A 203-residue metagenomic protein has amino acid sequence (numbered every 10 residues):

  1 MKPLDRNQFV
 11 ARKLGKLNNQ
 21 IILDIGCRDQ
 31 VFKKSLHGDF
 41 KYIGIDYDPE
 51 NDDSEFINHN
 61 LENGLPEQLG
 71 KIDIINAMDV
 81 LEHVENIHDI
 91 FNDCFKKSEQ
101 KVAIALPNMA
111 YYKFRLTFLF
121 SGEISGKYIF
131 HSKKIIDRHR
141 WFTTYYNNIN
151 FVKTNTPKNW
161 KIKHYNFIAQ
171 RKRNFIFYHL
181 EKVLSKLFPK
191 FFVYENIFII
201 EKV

Functional and structural regions predicted by a protein language model:
M1-M78, F91, F142-Y146, H164-V183 (+1 more regions): Conserved N-terminal segment of class I S-adenosyl-L-methionine
G26, D48, L81, P107 (+1 more regions): Anionic group-transfer/hydrolysis microenvironments
M78-E85: Short catalytic micro-motifs in class I SAM-dependent methyltransferases
E85-E201: S-adenosyl-L-methionine-dependent methyltransferase catalytic module, highlighting the catalytic core
